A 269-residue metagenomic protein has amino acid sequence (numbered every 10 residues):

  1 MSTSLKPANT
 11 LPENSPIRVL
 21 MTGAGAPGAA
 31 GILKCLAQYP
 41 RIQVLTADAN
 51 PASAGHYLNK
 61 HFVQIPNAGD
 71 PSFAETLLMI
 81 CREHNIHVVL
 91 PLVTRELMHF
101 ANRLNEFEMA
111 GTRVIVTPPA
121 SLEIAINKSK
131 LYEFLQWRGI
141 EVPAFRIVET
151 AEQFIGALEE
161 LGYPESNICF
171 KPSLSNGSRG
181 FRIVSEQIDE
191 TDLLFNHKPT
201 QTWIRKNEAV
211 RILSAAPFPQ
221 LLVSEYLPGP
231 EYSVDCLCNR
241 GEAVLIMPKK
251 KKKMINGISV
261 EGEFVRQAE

Functional and structural regions predicted by a protein language model:
M1-V116: ATP-binding N-terminal substructure of ATP-dependent carboxylate-amine bond-forming enzymes
G23-G25, D48-N50, P118, F145 (+3 more regions): Fold-independent oxyanion-binding glycine-rich loops and adjacent beta-strand/coil segments at enzyme active sites
R41-I42, A110-T112, P164-S166, F218 (+1 more regions): Short coil/turn connectors at secondary-structure junctions
A49, A68, L92-R95, I126 (+2 more regions): Short beta->alpha linker loops
G55-Y57, F73-E75, E123-K128, S178 (+1 more regions): Short, charged, surface-exposed secondary-structure boundary motifs
R82, N105, E159-G162, P228: Residue-level signal for alpha-helix termini/capping positions
L122-L221, R240: Active-site nucleotide/adenylate-binding loops and adjacent lid/helix of ATP-dependent enzymes
F195-S259, E263-E269: Phosphate-binding site of ATP-dependent enzymes
